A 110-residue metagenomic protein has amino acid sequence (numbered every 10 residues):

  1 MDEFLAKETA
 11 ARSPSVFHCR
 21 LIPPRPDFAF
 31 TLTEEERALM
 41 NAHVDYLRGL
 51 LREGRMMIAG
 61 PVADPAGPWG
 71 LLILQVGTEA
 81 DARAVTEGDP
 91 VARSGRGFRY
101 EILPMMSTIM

Functional and structural regions predicted by a protein language model:
M1-M110: Conserved, structured core segments of small domains
